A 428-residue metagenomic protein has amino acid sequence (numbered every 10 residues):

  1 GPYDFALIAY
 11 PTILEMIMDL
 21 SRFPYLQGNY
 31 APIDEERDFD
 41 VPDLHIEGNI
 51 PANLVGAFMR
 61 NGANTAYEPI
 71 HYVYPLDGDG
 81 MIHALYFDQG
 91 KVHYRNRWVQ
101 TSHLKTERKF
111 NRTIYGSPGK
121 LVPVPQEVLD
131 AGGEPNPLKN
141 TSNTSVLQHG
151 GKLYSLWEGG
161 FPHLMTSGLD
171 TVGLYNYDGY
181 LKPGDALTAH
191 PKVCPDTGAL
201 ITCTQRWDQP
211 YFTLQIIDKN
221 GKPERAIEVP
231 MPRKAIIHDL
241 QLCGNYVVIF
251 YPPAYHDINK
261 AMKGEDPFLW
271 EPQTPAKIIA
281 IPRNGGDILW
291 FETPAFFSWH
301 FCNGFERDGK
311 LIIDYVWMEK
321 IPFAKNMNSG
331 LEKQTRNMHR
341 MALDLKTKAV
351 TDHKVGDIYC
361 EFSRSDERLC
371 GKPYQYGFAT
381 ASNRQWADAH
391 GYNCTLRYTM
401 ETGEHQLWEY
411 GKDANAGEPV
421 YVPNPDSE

Functional and structural regions predicted by a protein language model:
A9-E428: Beta-propeller domains
